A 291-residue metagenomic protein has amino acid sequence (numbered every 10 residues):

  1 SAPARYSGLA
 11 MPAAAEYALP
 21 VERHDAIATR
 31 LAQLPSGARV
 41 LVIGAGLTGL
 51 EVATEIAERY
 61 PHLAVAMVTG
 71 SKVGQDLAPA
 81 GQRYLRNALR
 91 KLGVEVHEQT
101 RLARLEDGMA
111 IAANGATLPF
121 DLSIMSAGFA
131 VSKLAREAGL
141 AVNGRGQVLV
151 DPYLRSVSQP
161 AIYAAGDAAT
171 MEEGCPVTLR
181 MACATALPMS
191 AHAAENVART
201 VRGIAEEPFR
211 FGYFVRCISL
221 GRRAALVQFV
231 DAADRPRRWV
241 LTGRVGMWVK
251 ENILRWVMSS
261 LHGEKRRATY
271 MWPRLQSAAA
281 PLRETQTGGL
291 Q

Functional and structural regions predicted by a protein language model:
A2-Y60: Glycine-rich dinucleotide-binding loop and its adjacent helix/turn
R5, G146-A164, F209, L220-D234: FAD-binding beta-loop-beta segment adjacent to the flavin cofactor pocket
A14-G37, T117-P188: FAD-site-proximal beta/loop scaffold in flavoenzymes
R39, H62-A66, A161: Residues at the starts of beta-strands that form the adenosine-phosphate
P61-P152: A Rossmann-like FAD-binding core segment of flavoenzymes
A184-F211: Internal hydrophobic alpha-helix adjacent to the cofactor/substrate pocket in enzyme cavities
R222-Q291: C-terminal auxiliary extensions adjacent to catalytic cores
